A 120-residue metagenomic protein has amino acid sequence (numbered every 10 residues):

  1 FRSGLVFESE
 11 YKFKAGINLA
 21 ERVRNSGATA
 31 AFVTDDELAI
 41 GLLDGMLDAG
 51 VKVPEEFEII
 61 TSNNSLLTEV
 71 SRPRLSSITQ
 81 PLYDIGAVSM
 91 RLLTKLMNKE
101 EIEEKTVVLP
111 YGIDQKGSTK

Functional and structural regions predicted by a protein language model:
F1-K120: Bacterial carbohydrate/catabolite-sensing allosteric modules
